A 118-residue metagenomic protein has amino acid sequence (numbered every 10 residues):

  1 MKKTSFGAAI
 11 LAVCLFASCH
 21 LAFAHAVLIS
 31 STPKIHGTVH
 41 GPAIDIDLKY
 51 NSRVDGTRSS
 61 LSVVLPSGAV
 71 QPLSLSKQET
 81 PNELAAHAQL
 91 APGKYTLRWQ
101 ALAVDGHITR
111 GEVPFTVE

Functional and structural regions predicted by a protein language model:
A8-C19: Bacterial N-terminal signal peptides
C19-I29: Proline/serine/threonine-rich low-complexity linkers at boundaries of modular beta-sandwich domains
G37-G41: Short, solvent-exposed loop/linker segments at the N-terminal edge of repeated beta-sheet extracellular domains
D47-V70: Short, surface-exposed alpha-helix to beta-strand junction/turn motifs within ectodomains of secreted and cell-envelope
S74-E79: Short beta-strand segments within Ig-like beta-sandwich modules, predominantly Fibronectin type-III
H87, R98-E112: Short, exposed beta-strand-loop hairpins at the edges of beta-sheets in extracellular/periplasmic proteins
A91-L97: A glycine-anchored, Pro-Gly-centered beta-turn/N-cap motif
P114-E118: Short beta-strand edge segments in extracellular beta-sheet folds
